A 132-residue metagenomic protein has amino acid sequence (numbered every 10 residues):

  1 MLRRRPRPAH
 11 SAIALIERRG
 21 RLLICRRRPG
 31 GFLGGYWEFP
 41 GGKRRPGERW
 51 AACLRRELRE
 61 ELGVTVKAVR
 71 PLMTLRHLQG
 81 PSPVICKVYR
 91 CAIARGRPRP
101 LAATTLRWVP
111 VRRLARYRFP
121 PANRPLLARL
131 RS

Functional and structural regions predicted by a protein language model:
M1-L23, K43: Conserved N-terminal beta-strand and adjoining loop/helix that marks the start of the Nudix/MutT-like hydrolase domain
M1-P8, R26, E48-R55, R59-R70 (+3 more regions): HhH-family (HhH-GPD) DNA N-glycosylase catalytic core used in base-excision repair
H10-A12, G20, V84-K87, T104: Change "...and in nucleic-acid phosphodiester-cleaving endonucleases..." to "...and in nucleic-acid processing enzymes
R18-E61: Conserved Nudix-box catalytic region and its N-terminal flanking loop in Nudix hydrolases and closely related
T65-K67, L75-R99, R107, V111 (+1 more regions): Active-site-adjacent beta-strand/loop module that shapes the phosphate/pyrophosphate-binding cleft
P98-A103, Y117-P120: Short, charged, solvent-exposed linker or helix-capping segments at domain edges/interfaces that act as flexible hinges
A122-S132: Charged phosphate-binding loop/patch that engages nucleotide di/tri-phosphates or the phosphate backbone of nucleic
